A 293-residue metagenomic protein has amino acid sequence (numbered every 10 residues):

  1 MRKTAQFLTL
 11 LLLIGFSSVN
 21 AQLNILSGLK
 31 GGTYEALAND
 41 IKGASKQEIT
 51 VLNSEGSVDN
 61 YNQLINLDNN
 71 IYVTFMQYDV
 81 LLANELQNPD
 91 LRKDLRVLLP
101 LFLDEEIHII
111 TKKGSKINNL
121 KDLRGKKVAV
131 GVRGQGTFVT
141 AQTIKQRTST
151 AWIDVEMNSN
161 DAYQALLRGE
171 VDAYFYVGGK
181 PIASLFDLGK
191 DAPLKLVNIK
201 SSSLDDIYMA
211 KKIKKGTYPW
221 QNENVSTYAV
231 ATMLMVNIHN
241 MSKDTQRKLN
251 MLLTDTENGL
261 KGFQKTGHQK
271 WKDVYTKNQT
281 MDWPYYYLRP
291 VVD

Functional and structural regions predicted by a protein language model:
R2-L10: Sec-dependent signal peptide recognition, specifically the positively charged N-region followed immediately by
F16-A21: Sec/Tat signal peptide C-region and signal peptidase I cleavage site
Q22-E48, E106-Q164, R168: Bilobed "Venus flytrap"/periplasmic-binding protein-like clamshell domains and structurally analogous long
A38, L52-R92, D161-A165, K180-G189: Pocket-flanking alpha-helical
K46, G56-D59, D68-N69, R92-K93 (+5 more regions): Extracytoplasmic
Y78, S115, T150-S242: Pocket-lining segment of extracytoplasmic ligand-binding domains
L91-F102, T217-S226: A structural signal for short loop-to-beta-strand junctions that line the ligand-binding cleft of periplasmic/secreted
T227-D293: Segments of small-molecule ligand-sensing domains
